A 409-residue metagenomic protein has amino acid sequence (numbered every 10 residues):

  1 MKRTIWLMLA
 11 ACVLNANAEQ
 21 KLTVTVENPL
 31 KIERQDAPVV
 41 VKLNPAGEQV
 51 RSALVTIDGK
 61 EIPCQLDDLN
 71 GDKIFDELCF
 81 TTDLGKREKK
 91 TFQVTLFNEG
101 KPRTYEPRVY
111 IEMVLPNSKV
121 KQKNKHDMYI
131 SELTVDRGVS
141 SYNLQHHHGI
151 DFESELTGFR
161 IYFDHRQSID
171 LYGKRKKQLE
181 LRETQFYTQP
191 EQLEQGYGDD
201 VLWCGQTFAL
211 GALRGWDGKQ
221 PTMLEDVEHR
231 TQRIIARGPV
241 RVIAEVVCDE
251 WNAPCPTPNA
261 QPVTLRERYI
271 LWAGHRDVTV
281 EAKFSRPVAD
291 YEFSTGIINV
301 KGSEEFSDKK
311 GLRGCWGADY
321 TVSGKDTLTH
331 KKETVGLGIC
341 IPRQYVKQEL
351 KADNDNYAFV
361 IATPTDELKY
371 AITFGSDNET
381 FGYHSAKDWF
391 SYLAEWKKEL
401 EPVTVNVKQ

Functional and structural regions predicted by a protein language model:
M1-L22: Bacterial Sec-dependent N-terminal signal peptides
E19-K125, Y129-S131, V135, V139-S140 (+1 more regions): Alpha-mannosidase-like glycoside hydrolase catalytic domains involved in N-glycan trimming, generalizing to other
L30-R34, A46-R51, K101, F152-E153 (+4 more regions): Primarily extracytoplasmic ectodomains and periplasmic/lumenal surface modules that are beta-strand-rich
L54-E77, P254-Q261, K301-Y320, I339-L350: Solvent-exposed beta-strand/loop surfaces of large extracellular or lumenal domains
L69-L84, V335-Q409: Beta-strand-rich recognition/accessory modules
G100-E225: Solvent-exposed N-terminal domain segments of exported/luminal and surface proteins
Q192-A273: Extended, loop-rich substrate-binding clefts of extracytoplasmic carbohydrate-active enzymes
L265-L271, R276-K310: Acidic (Asp/Glu-rich), glycine- and aromatic
